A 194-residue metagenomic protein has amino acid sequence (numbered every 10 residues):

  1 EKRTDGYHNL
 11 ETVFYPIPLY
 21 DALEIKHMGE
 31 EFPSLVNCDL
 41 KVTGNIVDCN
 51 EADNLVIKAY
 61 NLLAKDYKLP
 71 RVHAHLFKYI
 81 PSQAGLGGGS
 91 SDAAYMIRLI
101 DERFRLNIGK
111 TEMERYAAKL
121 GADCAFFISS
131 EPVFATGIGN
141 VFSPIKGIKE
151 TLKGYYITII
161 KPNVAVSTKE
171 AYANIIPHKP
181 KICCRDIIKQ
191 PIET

Functional and structural regions predicted by a protein language model:
E1-A84, D101-T111, E150-T151, K161-V164: ATP-binding N-lobe of GHMP and related small-molecule kinases
L10-E11, S90-S91, A173-I175: Short, glycine/charged-enriched secondary-structure capping and boundary segments
Y15-P16, A118-K119, A125-I128, I148-K153: Solvent-exposed alpha-helices and their adjacent loops that cap or buttress functional pockets in soluble metabolic
C38, C49, C124, C183-C184: Generic recognition of cysteine residues
L55-A59, Y116, E170: Residues within well-formed alpha-helices
D66-N140: Gly/Ser-rich oxyanion-binding loop with an adjacent helix/lid that shapes the negatively charged ligand pocket
S129, F134-T194: Conserved, helical-rich catalytic subdomain that frames metal- and/or nucleotide-binding sites in enzyme alpha/beta
